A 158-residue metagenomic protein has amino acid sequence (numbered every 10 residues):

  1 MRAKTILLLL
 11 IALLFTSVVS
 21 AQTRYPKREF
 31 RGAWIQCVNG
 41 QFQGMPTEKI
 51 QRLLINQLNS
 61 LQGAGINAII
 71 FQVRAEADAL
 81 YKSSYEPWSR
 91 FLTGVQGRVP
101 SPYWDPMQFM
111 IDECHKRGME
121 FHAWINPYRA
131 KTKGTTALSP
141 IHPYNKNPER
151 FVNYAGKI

Functional and structural regions predicted by a protein language model:
M1-L7: Bacterial N-terminal signal peptides that target proteins for export
L7-T16: Bacterial N-terminal signal peptides
T16, R117-G118: Helix C-cap/helix->beta junction micro-motif
S17-A21: Sec/Tat signal peptide C-region and signal peptidase I cleavage site
T23-A79, M119: N-terminal structural segment of carbohydrate-active enzymes
R28-F30, Q36, G40-R52, D112 (+2 more regions): Active-site-adjacent "subsite" loops/lids of carbohydrate-active enzymes
M45-A64, F91-K116: Aromatic- and glycine-enriched glycan-recognition loops and surfaces that form the carbohydrate-binding subsites
G65-S101: Aromatic-lined carbohydrate-binding/catalytic grooves of carbohydrate-active enzymes
